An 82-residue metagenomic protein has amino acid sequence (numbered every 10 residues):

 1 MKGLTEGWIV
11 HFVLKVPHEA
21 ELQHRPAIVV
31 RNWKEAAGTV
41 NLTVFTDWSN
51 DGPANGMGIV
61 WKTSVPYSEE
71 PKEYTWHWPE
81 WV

Functional and structural regions predicted by a protein language model:
K2-A20: Short coil-to-beta transition motif at edge beta-strands of beta-rich domains
G3, W33-A36: A short, structured loop/turn motif at beta-sheet edges
W8-V10, R25, G38: A generic structural signal for short beta-strands and their flanking turns/coil linkers
V10, V29, L42-V44: Hydrophobic beta-strand residues in large extracellular and virion-surface proteins
H11-P17, V30-R31, W61, P66: N-terminal non-cleavable signal-anchor helices
A20-W33: Short beta-strand-centered aromatic/proline hotspots
T39-V82: Intrinsically disordered, low-complexity, charged/polar segments
